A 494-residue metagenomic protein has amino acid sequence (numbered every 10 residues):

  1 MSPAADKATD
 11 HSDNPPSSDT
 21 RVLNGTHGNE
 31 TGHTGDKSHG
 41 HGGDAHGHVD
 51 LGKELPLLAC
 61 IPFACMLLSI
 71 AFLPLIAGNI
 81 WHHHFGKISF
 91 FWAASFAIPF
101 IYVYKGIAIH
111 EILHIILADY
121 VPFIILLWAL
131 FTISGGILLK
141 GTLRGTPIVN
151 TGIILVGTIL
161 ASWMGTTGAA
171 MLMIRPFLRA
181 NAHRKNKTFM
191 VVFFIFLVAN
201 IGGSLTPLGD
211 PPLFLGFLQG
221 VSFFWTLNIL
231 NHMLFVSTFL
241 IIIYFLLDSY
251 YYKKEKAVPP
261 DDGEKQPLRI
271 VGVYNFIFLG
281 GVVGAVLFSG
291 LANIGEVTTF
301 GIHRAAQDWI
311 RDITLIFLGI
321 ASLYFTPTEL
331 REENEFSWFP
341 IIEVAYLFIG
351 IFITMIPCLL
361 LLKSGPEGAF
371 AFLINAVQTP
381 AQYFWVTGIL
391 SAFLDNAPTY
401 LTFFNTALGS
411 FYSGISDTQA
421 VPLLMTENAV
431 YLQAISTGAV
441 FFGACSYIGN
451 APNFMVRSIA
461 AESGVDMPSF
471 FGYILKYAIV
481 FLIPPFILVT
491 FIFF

Functional and structural regions predicted by a protein language model:
M1-L55, I98, I294-F300, P380-A381 (+2 more regions): Low-complexity, proline/glycine-enriched hydrophobic segments characteristic of transmembrane helices
A5, G78-N79, A97-I116, W128-T146 (+4 more regions): Transmembrane alpha-helix boundary signature
A45-A59, I80-S89, I109-P122, F223-M233 (+5 more regions): Interfacial loop-to-helix junctions that mark the boundaries of transmembrane helices in multi-pass membrane
A59-I70, H84-F100, Y120-A129, V271-G281 (+2 more regions): Hydrophobic mid-bilayer segments of alpha-helices in multi-pass membrane transport proteins, especially secondary
F100, A161, L172-K185, M190-V192 (+4 more regions): Membrane-interfacial helix-loop connectors
L205-T206, L215, F224-I270, F441-F494: Juxtamembrane and boundary regions of transmembrane helices in multi-pass small-molecule transporters and channels
T226-F325, I479: Core mid-bundle transmembrane helix pairs that form the ion/substrate translocation pathway in diverse multi-pass
G281-T402, T406-S410: Transmembrane helical segments that form the transport core of multi-pass membrane transport proteins
